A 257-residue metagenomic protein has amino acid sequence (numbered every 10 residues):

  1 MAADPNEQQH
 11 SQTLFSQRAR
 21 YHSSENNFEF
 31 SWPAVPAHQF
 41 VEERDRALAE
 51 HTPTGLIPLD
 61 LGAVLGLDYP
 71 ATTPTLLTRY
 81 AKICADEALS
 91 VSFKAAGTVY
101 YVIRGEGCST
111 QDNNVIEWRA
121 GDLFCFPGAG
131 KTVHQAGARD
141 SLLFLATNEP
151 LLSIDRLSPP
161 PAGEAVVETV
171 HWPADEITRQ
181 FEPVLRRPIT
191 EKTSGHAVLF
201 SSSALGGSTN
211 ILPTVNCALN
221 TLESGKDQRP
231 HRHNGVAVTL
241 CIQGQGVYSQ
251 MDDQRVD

Functional and structural regions predicted by a protein language model:
M1-T73, R156-T214, A218: A short, N-terminal "cap"/entry segment at the start of jelly-roll beta-barrel domains of the cupin/DSBH fold
Q12, Y69-T72, E87-V99, V115 (+4 more regions): Short, low-complexity cationic-aromatic patches
L56-Y69, L76-K94, S202-L205, N216-H233: Conserved short histidine dyad/triad with adjacent acidic residue
T78, A96-G97, K131, D140-L143 (+1 more regions): Extracellular structured ligand-interaction cores
I83-D122, R232, T239-D257: A short beta-strand-loop-beta hairpin characteristic of the jelly-roll/cupin
Y100-Y101, C125, A138-S158, V238-L240: A short hydrophobic beta-strand segment most commonly corresponding to one strand of the jelly-roll/cupin
E117-R139, F144-E149, V256-D257: Conserved metal-binding segment of the jelly-roll/cupin
S194-D257: Structured core of small recognition/catalytic domains
